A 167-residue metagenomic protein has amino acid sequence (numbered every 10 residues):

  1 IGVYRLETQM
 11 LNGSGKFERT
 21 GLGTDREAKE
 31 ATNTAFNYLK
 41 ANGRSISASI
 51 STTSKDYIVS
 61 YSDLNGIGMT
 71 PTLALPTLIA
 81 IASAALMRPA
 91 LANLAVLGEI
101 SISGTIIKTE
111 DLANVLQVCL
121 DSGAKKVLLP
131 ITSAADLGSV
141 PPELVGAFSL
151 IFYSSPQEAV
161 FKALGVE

Functional and structural regions predicted by a protein language model:
G2-E167: Peripheral, non-AAA+ core regions of ATP-driven protein-machinery
